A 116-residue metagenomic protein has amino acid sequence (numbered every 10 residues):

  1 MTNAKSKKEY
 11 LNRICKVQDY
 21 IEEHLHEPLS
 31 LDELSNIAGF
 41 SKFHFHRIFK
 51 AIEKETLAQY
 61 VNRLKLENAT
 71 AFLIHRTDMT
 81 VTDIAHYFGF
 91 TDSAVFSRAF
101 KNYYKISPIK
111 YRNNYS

Functional and structural regions predicted by a protein language model:
M1-K8, N12, I74, R98-S116: …primarily DNA-binding HTH/wHTH and HhH modules…
M1-R47: Glycine/alanine-rich phosphate-binding loops at beta-alpha junctions
C15-D32, I52-Y87, Y115-S116: Terminal helix-turn-helix DNA-binding modules in bacterial transcription factors
I37, Y87-F88: Residues within the alpha-helical elements of helix-turn-helix
F40, F90-T91: The short coil/loop that forms the "turn" connecting the two helices of the helix-turn-helix
F43, S93-A94, I109: Key DNA-contact positions within bacterial/archaeal DNA-binding proteins
T82, D92-S93: Short, polar N-cap/turn motifs at the start of nucleic acid-interacting alpha helices
